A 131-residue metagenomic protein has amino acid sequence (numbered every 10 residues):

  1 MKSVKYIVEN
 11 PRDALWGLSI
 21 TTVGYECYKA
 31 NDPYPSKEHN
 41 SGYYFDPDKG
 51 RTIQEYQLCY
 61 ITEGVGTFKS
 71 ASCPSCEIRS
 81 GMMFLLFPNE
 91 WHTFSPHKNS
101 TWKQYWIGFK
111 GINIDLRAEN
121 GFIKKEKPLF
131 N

Functional and structural regions predicted by a protein language model:
M1-K69, P74-C76: Generic protein-terminus/edge-of-domain signal
K2-V8, D115-N131: Amphipathic alpha-helical segments enriched in hydrophobic/aromatic residues interleaved with Lys/Arg
T22, L58, M83-L85, W106: Conserved hydrophobic/aromatic beta-strand scaffold that supports enzyme active sites
T22, T93, P128-L129: Conserved beta-strand positions that form and line the central face of beta-propeller blades
A30, E63-V65, M83, N89-W91 (+1 more regions): Short, charged/polar surface micro-motifs in flexible loops or helix N-caps
G42-F45, S80-G81, N89, N99: Tight coil/turn sites that cap or link beta-strands
S72-F87: Short acidic-glycine-tyrosine-enriched beta hairpin
S75, N89-N113: Ligand-binding loop in jelly-roll beta-barrel domains
